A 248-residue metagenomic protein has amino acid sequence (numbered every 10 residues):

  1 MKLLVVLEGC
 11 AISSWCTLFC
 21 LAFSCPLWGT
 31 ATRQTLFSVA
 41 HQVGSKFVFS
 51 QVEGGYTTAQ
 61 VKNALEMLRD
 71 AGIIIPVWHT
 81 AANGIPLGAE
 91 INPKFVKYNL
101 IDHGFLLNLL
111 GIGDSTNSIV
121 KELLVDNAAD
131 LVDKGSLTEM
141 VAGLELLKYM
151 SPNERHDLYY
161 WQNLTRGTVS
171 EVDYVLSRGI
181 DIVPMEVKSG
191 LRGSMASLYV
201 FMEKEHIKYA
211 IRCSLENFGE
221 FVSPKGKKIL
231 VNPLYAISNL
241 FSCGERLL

Functional and structural regions predicted by a protein language model:
K2-S170, L176: Accessory nucleic acid-recognition modules appended to NTPase machines
N99, M185, Y209-C213: Hydrophobic/aromatic beta-strand patches that form the interior of the parallel beta-sheet core in alpha/beta enzyme
S151-P152, F201-K208: Arginine/glycine-rich "motif VI" loop of SF2 helicases in the C-terminal RecA-like domain
P152, S177, N217-F221: C-terminal accessory subdomains of helicases
V175-P184: Active-site beta-strand-loop-beta-strand hairpin of nuclease catalytic cores that positions key catalytic residues
V187-M195: Short beta-strand-loop-alpha-helix junction that forms the active-site gateway of nucleic-acid-processing nucleases
L198: Glycine-rich, small/acidic residue-mixed loop/short-helix segments
N217-L248: Domain-level recognition of nuclease-like catalytic cores that cleave nucleotide substrates
